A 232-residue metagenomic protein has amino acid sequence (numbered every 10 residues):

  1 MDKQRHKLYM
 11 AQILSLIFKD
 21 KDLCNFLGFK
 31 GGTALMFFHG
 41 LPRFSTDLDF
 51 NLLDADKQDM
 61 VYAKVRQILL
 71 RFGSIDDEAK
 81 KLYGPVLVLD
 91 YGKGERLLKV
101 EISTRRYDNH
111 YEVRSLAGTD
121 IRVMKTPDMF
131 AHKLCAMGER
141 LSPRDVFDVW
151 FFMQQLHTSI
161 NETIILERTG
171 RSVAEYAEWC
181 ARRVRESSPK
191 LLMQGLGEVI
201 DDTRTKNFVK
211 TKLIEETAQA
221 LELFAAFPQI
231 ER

Functional and structural regions predicted by a protein language model:
M1-L27, F38-L41, L52-R232: Structured mid-to-C-terminal alpha-helical surface segments
F29-T33: Glycine-rich beta-strand-to-loop/alpha-helix junction loops that act as flexible
F44: Conserved donor-binding loop and adjoining core beta-sheet/short helix segment in diverse acyl/aminoacyl transferases
